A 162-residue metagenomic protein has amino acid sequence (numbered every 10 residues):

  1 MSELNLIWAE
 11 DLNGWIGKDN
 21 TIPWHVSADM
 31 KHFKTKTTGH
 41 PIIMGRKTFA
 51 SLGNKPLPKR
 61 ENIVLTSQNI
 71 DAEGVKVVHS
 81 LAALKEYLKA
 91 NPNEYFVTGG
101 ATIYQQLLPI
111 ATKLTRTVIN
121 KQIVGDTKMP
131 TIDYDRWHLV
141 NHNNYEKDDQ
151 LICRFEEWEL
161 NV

Functional and structural regions predicted by a protein language model:
S2-V162: Enzymes that bind and transform nitrogen-containing heteroaromatic metabolites
